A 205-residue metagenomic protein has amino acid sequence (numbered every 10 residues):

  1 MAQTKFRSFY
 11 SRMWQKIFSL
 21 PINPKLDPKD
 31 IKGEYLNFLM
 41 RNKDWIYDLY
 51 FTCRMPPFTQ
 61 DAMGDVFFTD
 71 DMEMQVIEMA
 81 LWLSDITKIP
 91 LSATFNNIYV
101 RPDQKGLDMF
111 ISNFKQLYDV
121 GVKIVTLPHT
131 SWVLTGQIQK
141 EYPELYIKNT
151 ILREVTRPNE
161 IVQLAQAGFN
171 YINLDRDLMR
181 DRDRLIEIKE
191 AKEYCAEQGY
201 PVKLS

Functional and structural regions predicted by a protein language model:
M1-M13: Extended hydrophobic/aromatic-rich secondary-structure runs
Q3-F6, L20-F38, N42-F169: Active-site beta->alpha loop and helix N-cap motifs at the rims of alpha/beta catalytic domains
S8-S11, L39-R41, C195-Q198: A general structural signal for short secondary-structure junctions and capping/turn motifs
W14-F18: Extreme N-terminal starter segment of soluble prokaryotic enzymes
Y146-T150, V155-S205: Catalytic alpha/beta core domains of metabolic enzymes, predominantly
